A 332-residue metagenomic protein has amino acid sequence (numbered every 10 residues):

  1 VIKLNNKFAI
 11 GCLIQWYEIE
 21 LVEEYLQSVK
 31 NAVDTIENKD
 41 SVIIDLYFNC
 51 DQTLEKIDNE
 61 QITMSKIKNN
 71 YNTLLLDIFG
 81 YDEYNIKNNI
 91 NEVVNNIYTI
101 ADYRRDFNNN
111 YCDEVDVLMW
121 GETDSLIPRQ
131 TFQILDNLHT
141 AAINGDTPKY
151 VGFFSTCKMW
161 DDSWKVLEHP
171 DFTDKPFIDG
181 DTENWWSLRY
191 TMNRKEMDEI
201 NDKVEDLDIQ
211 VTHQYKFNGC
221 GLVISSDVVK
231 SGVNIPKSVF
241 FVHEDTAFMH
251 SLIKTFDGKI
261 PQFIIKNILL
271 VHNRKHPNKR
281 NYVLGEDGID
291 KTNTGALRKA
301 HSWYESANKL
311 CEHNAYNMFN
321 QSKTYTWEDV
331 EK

Functional and structural regions predicted by a protein language model:
V1-T35: N-proximal low-complexity "stem/linker" segments adjacent to membrane-targeting elements
A9-G11, I43-Y47, F263: A structural signal for isolated positions on well-ordered beta-strands in alpha/beta enzyme cores
I14-I19, S28-A32, L46-L74, S125: A conserved acidic beta->alpha catalytic loop
Q15-Y25, N96-I97, A101-N108, T131 (+1 more regions): Catalytic phosphate/metal-binding cores of nucleic-acid and nucleotide-processing enzymes, i.e., regions that mediate
E55-V115: Active-site-proximal specificity loops/subdomain of glycosyltransferases
N108, P128-S226, K230: Conserved catalytic core of nucleotide-sugar-dependent glycosyltransferases
E114-L126: Short beta-strand-to-loop acidic/aromatic patch adjacent to the donor-nucleotide binding site
V204-D227, S231-K332: C-terminal catalytic/acceptor-binding lobe
